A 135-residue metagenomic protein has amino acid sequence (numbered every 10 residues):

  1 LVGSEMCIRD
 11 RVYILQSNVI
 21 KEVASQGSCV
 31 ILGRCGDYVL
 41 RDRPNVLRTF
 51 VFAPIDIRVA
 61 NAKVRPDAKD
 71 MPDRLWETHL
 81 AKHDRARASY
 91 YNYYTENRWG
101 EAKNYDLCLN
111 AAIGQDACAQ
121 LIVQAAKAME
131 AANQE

Functional and structural regions predicted by a protein language model:
L1-I8: Short, small-residue-biased leader/transition segments that mark boundaries at the very start of proteins
R9-S25, L32, N92: Phosphate-interacting basic helix/loop segments used at nucleotide- and nucleic-acid interfaces
V23, G36-R43: RNA pseudouridine synthases
G36-Y38, A53-R58, G114-Q115: Conserved nucleotide-binding/hydrolysis micro-motifs of P-loop NTPases
D42-K63, P72-K82: Conserved phosphate-donor/acceptor-positioning beta-strand/loop module used by diverse small-molecule
M71-D116: Small-molecule kinase domains that catalyze NTP-dependent phosphoryl transfer to phosphate-bearing small molecules
I113-E135: Small/aliphatic-rich secondary-structure junction motif
